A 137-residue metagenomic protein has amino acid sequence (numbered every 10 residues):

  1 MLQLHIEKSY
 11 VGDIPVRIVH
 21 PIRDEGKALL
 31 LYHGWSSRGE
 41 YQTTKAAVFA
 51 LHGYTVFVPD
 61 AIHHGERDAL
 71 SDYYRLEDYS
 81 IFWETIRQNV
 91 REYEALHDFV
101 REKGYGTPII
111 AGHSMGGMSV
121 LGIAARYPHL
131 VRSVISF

Functional and structural regions predicted by a protein language model:
M1-R23: N-terminal cap/lid segment of alpha/beta-hydrolase-fold proteins
P15-R17, I22-I62, D68: Short, surface-exposed "cap/lid" segments of acyl-processing enzymes
H33-W35, T85, P108: A generic structural signal for short
T44-A47, S71-Y73, A124-A125: Short, glycine/charged-enriched secondary-structure capping and boundary segments
A61, E92, G117-S119: Hydrophobic alpha-helical segments
H63-E84: Cap/lid segment of the alpha/beta-hydrolase catalytic domain
D78-E102: Alpha/beta-hydrolase active-site loop
L96-F137: Primarily recognizes the serine-hydrolase "nucleophile elbow" in alpha/beta-hydrolase and SGNH/GDSL folds
